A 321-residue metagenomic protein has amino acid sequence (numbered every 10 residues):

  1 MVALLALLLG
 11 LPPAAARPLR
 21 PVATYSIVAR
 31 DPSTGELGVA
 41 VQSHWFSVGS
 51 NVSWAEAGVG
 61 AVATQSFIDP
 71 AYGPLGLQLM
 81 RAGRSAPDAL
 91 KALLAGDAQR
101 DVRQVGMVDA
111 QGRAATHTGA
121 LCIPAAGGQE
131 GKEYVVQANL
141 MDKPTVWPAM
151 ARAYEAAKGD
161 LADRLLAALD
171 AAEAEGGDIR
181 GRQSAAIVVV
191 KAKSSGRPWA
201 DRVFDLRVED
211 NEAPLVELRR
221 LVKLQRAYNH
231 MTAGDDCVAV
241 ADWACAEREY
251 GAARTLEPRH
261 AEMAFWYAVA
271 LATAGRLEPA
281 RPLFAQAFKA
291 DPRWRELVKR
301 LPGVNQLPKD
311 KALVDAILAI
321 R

Functional and structural regions predicted by a protein language model:
M1-G10: Bacterial N-terminal signal peptides
A16-R180, I187, E209-V240, T255: Alpha/propeptide regions of enzymes that mature by internal proteolysis
D235-D236, V269, P302-G303: Residue-level recognition of tetratricopeptide repeat
A239, T273-A274, L307: Register position in tetratricopeptide repeats
P258, K289-R293: Short coil turns that delineate tetratricopeptide repeat
M263, L297-V298: TPR alpha-solenoid repeat register
